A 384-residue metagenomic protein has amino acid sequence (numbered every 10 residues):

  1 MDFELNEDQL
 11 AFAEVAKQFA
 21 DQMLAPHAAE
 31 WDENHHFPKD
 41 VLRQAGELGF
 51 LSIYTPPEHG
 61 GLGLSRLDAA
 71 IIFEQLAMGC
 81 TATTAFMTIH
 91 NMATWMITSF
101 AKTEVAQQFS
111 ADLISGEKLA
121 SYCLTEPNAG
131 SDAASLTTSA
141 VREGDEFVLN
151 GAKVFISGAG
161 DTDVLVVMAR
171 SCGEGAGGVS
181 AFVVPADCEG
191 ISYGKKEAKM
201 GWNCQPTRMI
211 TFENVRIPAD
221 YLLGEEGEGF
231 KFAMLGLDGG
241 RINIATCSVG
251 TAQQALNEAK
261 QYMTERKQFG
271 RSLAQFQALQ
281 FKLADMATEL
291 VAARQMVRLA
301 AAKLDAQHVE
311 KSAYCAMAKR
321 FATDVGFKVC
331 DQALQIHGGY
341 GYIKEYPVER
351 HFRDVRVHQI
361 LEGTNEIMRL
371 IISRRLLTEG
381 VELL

Functional and structural regions predicted by a protein language model:
M1-T84, T88, F100-V105, G116-E117 (+5 more regions): Alpha-helical interface subdomain recognition
L64-S65, D132-A134, G158-T162, A176-G178 (+2 more regions): Short glycine/proline-enriched turns and hinge-like loops at secondary-structure junctions
F86, N128-S131, F155-G158, R170-G173 (+1 more regions): Short Gly/Pro-enriched turn/cap motifs at secondary-structure boundaries
M92-F100: Helix-loop "lid/cap" segments that line or gate small-molecule binding pockets
G116-L124: A short, Trp-centered hydrophobic/proline-enriched beta-strand micro-motif
S135, D187-R216: Flexible, small-/acidic-enriched active-site or ligand-binding loops
E146, N150-Y193: A short core secondary-structure module
E213-K231: Long, acidic (Asp/Glu-rich), low-complexity accessory segments flanking structured domains
